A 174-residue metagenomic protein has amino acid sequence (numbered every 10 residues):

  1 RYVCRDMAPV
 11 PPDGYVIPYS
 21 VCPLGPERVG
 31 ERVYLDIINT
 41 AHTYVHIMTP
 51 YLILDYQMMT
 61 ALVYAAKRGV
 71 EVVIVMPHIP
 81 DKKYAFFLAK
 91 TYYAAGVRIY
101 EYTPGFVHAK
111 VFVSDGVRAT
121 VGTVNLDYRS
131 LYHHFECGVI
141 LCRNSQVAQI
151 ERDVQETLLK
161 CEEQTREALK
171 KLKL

Functional and structural regions predicted by a protein language model:
R1-L174: Charged, low-complexity intrinsically disordered terminal segments
